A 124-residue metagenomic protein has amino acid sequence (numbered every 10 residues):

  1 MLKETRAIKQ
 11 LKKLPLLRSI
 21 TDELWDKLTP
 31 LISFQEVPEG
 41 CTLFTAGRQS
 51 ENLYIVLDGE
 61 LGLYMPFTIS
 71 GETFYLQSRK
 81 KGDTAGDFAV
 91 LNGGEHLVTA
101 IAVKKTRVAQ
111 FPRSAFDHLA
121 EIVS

Functional and structural regions predicted by a protein language model:
M1-S124: Cytosolic regulatory regions built on CNB/CRP/Popeye-like sensor folds
